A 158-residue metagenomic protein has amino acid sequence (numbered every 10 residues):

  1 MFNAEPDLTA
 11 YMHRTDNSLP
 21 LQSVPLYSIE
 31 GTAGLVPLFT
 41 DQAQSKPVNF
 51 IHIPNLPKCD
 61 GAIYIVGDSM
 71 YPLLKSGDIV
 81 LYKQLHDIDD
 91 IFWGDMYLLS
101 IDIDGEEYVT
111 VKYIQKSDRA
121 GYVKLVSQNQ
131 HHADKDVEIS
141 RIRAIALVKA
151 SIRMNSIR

Functional and structural regions predicted by a protein language model:
M1-S76, H86-D90, M154-R158: Short, positionally conserved secondary-structure boundary motifs
I53-R158: Acidic/glycine-rich C-terminal interaction modules and beta/coil loop segments that lie outside canonical DNA-binding
